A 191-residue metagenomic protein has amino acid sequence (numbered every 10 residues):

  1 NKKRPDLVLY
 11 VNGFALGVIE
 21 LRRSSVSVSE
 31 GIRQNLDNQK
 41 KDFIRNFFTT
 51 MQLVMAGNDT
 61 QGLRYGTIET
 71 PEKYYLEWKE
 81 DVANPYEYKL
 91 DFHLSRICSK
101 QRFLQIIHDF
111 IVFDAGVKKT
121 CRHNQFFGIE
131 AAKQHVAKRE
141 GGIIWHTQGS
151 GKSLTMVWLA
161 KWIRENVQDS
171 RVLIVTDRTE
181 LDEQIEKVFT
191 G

Functional and structural regions predicted by a protein language model:
N1-R171, T176, E180-G191: ATP-dependent helicase/translocase motor core
